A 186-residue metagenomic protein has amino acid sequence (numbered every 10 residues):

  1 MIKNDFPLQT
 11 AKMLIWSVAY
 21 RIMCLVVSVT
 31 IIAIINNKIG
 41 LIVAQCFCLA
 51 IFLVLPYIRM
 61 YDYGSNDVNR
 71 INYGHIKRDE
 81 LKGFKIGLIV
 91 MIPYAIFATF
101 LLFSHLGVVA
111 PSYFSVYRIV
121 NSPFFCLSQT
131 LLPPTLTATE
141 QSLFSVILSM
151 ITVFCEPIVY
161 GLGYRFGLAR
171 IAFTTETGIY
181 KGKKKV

Functional and structural regions predicted by a protein language model:
M1-G64: Transmembrane alpha-helical insertion/packing segments
N4-A19, I76-P93, Q141-F144: Loop-to-transmembrane boundary segments
V26-I39, T99-V108, L131-T135: Juxtamembrane "helix-exit" motif on the non-cytosolic side of transmembrane helices
L55-I86, V90: Membrane-helix interface/capping segments
R59, S142-T174: Transmembrane alpha-helical segments in integral membrane proteins
K85-V120: Hydrophobic alpha-helical membrane-insertion segments
I119-L136: Extracytosolic (periplasmic/ER-lumenal) interhelical loops and adjacent juxtamembrane/interface segments of multi-pass
A169-V186: Short, highly charged, low-complexity non-transmembrane loops/tails of multi-pass membrane proteins
